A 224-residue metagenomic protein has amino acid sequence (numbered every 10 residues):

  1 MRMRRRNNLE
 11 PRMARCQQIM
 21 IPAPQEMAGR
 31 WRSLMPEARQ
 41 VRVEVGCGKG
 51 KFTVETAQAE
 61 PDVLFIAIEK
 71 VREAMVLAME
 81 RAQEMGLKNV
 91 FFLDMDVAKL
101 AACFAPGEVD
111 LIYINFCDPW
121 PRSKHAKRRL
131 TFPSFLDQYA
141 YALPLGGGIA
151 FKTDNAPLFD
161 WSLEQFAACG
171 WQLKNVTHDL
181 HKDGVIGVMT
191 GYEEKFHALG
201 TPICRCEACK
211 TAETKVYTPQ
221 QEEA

Functional and structural regions predicted by a protein language model:
M1-V43, K51-Q58: S-adenosyl-L-methionine
V45, I68: Conserved beta-strand/loop positions that form the S-adenosyl-L-methionine
G48: Conserved glycine-rich SAM-binding loop
V71: Conserved SAM/SAH-binding beta-strand->alpha-helix loop
M79-P106: S-adenosyl-L-methionine
T131-L145: A short glycine-rich, Lys/Arg-flanked "PGG" loop and its adjoining helix->strand segment in the class I
G146-T153: Conserved beta-strand signature within the Rossmann-like core of class I S-adenosyl-L-methionine
E164, C169-A224: Class I S-adenosyl-L-methionine
